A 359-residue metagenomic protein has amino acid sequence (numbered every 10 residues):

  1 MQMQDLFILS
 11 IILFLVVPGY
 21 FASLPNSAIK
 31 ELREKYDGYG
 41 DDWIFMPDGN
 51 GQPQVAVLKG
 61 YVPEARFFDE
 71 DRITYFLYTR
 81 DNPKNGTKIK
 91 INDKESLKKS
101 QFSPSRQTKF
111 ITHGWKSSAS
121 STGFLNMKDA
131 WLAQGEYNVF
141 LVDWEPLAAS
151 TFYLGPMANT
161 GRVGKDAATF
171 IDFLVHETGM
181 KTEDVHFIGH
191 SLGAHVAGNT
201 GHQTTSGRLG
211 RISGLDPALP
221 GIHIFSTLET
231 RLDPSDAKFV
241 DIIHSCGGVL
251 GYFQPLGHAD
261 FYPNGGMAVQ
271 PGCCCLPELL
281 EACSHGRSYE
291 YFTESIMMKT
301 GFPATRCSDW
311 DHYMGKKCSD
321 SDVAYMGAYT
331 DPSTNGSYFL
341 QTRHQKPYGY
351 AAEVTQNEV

Functional and structural regions predicted by a protein language model:
Q2-L141, A148-N159, A168-T182, T205-G207 (+3 more regions): Flexible, membrane-associating and regulatory peripheral segments of lipid-active enzymes
T112-G114, H190, D216: The conserved beta1-alpha1 loop
V139, V185, V240: Hydrophobic anchor at the start of a short beta-strand that flanks the dinucleotide cofactor-binding loop
W144-L147, P217, S245: Active-site loop/turn elements of alpha/beta-hydrolase fold enzymes, especially the short glycine-/histidine-rich
I188-T200: Glycine-rich nucleophile elbow surrounding the catalytic serine of serine-hydrolase chemistry
G214-L215, I242: A short, hydrophobic beta-strand element of the alpha/beta-hydrolase
